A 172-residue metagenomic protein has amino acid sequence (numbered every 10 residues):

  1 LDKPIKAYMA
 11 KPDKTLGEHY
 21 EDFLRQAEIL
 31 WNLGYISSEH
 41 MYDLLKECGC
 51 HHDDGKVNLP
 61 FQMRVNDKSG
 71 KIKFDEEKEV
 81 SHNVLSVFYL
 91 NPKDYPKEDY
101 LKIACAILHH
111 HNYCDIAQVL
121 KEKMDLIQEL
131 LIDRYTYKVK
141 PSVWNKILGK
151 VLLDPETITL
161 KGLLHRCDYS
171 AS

Functional and structural regions predicted by a protein language model:
L1-S172: Metal-dependent phosphohydrolase cores
